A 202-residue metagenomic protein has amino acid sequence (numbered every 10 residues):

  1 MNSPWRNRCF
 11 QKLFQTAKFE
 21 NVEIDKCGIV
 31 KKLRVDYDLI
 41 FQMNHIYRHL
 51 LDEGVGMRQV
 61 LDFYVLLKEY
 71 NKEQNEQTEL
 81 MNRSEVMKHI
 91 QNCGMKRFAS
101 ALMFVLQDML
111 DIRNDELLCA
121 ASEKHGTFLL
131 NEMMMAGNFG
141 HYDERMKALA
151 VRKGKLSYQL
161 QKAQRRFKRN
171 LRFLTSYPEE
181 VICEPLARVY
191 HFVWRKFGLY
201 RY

Functional and structural regions predicted by a protein language model:
M1-Y202: Conserved NTP-donor binding/palm subdomain of two-metal-ion nucleotidyltransferases/polymerases, i.e., the charged
